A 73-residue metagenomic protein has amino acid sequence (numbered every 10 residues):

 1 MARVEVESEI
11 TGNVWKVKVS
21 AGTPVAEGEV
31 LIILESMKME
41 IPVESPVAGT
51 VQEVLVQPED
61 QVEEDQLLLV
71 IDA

Functional and structural regions predicted by a protein language model:
M1-N13, I33-P46: Short beta-strand-turn/beta-hairpin segments enriched in glycine/proline and small hydrophobics that form edge-strand
A2, T23-A26, Q61: ABC family nucleotide-binding domain
S8, K18, S45, L55 (+1 more regions): Short glycine- and Lys/Arg-enriched binding-loop motifs that mark or flank ligand-binding interfaces
K16-S20, P24, E53-V56: Short histidine-centered loop motifs in beta-beta connectors
G22, M39, E59: Surface-exposed, flexible loop/turn segments at secondary-structure boundaries
A26-V43, E63-A73: Short hydrophobic beta/alpha edge segments that flank linear recognition/processing sites
G49, V54-L68: PDZ-domain C-terminal substructure recognizer with occasional recognition of PDZ-binding tails
